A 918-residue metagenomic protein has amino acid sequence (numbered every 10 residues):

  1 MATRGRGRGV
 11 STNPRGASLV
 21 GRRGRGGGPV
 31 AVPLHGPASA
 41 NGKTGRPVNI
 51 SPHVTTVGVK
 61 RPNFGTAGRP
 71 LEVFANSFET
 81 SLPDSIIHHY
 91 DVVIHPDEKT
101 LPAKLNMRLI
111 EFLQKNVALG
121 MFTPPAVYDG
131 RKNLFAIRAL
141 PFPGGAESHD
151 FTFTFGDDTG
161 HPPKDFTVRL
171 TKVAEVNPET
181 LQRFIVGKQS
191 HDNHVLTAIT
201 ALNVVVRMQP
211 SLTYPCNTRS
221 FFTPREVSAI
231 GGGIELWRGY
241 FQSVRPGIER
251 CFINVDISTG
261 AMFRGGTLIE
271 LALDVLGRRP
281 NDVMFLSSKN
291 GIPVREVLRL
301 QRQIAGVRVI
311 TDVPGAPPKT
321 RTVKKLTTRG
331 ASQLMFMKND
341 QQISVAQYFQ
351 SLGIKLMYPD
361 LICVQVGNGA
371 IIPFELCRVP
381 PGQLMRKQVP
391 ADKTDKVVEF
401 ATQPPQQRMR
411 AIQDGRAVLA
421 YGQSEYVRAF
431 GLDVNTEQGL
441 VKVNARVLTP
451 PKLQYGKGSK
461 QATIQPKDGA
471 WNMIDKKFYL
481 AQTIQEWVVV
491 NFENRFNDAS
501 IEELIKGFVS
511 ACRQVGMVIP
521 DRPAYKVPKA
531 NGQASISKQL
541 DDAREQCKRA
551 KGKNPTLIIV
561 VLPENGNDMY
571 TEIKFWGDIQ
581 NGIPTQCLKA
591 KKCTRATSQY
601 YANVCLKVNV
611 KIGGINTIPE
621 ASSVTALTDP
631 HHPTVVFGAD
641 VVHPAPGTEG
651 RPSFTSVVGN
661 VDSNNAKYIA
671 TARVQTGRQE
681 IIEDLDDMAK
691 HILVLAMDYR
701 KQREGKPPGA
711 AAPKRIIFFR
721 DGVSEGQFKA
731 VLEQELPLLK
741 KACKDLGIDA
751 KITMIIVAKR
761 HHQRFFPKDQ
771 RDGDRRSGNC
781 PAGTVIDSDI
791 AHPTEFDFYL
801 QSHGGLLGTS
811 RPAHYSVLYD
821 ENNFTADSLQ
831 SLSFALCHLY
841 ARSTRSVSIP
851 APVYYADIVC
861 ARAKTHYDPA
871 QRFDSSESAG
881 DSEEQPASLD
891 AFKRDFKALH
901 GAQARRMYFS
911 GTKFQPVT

Functional and structural regions predicted by a protein language model:
A2-T918: Long, low-complexity, intrinsically disordered terminal regions
